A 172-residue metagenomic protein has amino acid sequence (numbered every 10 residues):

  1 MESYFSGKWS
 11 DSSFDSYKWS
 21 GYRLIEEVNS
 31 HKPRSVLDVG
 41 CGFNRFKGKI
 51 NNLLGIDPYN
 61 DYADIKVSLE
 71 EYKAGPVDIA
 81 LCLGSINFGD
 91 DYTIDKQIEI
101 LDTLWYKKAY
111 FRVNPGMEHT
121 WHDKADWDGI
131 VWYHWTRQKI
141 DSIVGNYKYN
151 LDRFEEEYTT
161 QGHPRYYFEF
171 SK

Functional and structural regions predicted by a protein language model:
M1-Y72, A109-K172: Class I (Rossmann-like) S-adenosyl-L-methionine-dependent methyltransferase catalytic domain, capturing the SAM-binding
N51, D102-T103: Short, surface-exposed basic-aromatic patches at helix termini and helix-loop junctions that form
L81: A conserved beta-strand element that flanks and buttresses the S-adenosyl-L-methionine
S85: Hydrophobic adenine-recognition pocket in adenosine-nucleotide-binding enzymes
F88-L101: A short, conserved alpha-helix within the catalytic core of class I
W105-K107: A short helix->loop->beta-strand "cap" motif at the edges of active sites that frequently abuts
